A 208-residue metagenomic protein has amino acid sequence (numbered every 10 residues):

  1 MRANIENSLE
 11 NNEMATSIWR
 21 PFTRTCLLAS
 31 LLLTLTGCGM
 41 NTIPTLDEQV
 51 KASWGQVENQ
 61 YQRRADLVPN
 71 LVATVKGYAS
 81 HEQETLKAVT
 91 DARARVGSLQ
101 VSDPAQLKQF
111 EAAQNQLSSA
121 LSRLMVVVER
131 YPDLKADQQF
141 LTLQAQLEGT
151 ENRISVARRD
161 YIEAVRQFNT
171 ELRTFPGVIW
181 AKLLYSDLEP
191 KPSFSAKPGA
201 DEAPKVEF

Functional and structural regions predicted by a protein language model:
R2-E6: Extreme N-terminal basic, low-complexity initiation segments that serve as generic localization/processing leaders
E10-F208: A helix-centric hydrophobic-segment signal that preferentially recognizes long, alpha-helical stretches used
